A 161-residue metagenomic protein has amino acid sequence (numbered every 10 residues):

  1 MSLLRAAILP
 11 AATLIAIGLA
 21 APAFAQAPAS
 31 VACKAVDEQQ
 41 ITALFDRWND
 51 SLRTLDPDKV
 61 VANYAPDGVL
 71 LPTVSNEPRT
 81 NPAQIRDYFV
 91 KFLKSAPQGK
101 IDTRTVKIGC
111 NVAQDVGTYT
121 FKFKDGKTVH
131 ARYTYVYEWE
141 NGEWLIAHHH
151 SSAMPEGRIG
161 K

Functional and structural regions predicted by a protein language model:
M1-A6: Positively charged n-region of N-terminal signal peptides that target proteins for export
A7-A21: Bacterial N-terminal signal peptides
A23-P66, G157-K161: Short, low-complexity N-terminal intrinsically disordered segments enriched in polar/charged residues
A35-L44, P57-G109, F123, T128: A solvent-exposed, acidic/Ser-Thr-rich amphipathic alpha-helical stretch
N49, Y64, I101, D115 (+2 more regions): Polar/charged side chains located within well-ordered beta-strands of beta-rich proteins
V106-V112, E138-E143: A short, structured loop/turn motif at beta-sheet edges
C110-Y119, A131: A short hydrophobic beta-strand element
H130-G157: Short beta-strand edge/turn micro-motifs at domain boundaries
